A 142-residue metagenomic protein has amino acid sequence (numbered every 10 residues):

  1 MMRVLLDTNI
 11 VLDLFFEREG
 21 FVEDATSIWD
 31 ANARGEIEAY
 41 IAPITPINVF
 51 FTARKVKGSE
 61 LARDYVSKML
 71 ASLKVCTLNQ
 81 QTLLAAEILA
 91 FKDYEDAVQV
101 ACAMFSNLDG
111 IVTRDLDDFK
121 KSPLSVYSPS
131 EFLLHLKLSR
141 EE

Functional and structural regions predicted by a protein language model:
M1-Y40, R54-L61, K121, L133-E142: Short, well-structured N-terminal submotif of metal-dependent ribonuclease cores
L6, Y40-I41, T77, T113: Short beta-strand scaffold positions
N9-I10, I44, Q81, D117 (+1 more regions): Alpha-helix/helix-capping structural signal
I10, N48-V49, A85: A general alpha-helix detector
A42-L70: Glycine/small-residue-rich phosphate/adenosyl-binding loop
K74-L116: Active-site neighborhoods of divalent-metal-dependent phosphate/nucleic-acid chemistry enzymes
V100-L138: Acidic, metal-binding active-site segment of PIN/NYN-like and related structure-specific nucleases
